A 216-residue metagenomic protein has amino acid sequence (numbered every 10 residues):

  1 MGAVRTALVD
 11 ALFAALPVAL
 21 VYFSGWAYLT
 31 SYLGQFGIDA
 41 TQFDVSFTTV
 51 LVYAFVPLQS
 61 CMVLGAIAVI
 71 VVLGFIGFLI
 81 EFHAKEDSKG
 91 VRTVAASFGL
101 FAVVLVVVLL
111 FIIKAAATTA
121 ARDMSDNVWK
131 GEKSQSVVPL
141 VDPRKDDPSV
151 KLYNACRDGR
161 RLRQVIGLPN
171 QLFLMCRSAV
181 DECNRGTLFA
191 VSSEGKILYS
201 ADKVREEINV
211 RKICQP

Functional and structural regions predicted by a protein language model:
M1-F98: N-terminal first transmembrane alpha-helix
G2, I80-F82, K89, F111 (+4 more regions): Residue-level marker of intrinsically disordered, low-complexity segments enriched for small/polar residues
L51-A54, F98-I112, G131-K151: Cytosolic juxtamembrane regulatory segments of multi-pass membrane proteins
A66-H83, D126-G131, N154-N170: Alpha-helical membrane-embedding segments and immediately adjacent membrane-interface amphipathic helices
S88-R122: Internal/C-terminal transmembrane anchor helices
A115-S136: Alpha-helical transmembrane signal-anchor/signal-peptide segments
K133-P216: Extracytosolic and intramembrane catalytic regions of membrane-associated proteins in envelope/secretory systems
